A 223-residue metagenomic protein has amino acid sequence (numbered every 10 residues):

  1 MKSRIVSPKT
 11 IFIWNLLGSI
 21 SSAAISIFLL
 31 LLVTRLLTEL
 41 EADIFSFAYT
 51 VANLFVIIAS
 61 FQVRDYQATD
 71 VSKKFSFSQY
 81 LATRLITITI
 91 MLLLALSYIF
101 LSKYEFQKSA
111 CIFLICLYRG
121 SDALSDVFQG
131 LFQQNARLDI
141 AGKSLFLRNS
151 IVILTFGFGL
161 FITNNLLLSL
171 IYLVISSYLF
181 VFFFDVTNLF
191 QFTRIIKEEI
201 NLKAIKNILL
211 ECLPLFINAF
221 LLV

Functional and structural regions predicted by a protein language model:
M1-P8, D139-S144, L166-L168, Y172 (+1 more regions): Interhelical loop/hinge segments that connect adjacent transmembrane helices in multipass membrane
S7-F61, L92, I153, L210-V223: Signature of the first transmembrane helix
K9-A23, K73-S78, T83, L117 (+2 more regions): Alpha-helical transmembrane segments of multi-pass membrane transporters/permeases
I20, A24-I27, A59-S60, D65 (+3 more regions): Alpha-helical transmembrane segments of multi-pass membrane transport and lipid-handling proteins
S26, V56-F75, Q133-Q134, F192-T193: Helix-loop junctions and terminal segments of transmembrane helices in multi-pass membrane transport/translocation
L29-L31, R64-D65, D126-Q133, F156 (+1 more regions): Interfacial helix-capping/hinge residues at the ends of transmembrane alpha-helices
T34-Y49, I99-F113, N135-D139, S150-F182: Membrane-interface helix-loop junctions in multi-pass transport and translocation proteins
T50-I58, L96-S97, L101-L131, G142 (+6 more regions): Alpha-helical transmembrane segments of multi-pass membrane proteins
